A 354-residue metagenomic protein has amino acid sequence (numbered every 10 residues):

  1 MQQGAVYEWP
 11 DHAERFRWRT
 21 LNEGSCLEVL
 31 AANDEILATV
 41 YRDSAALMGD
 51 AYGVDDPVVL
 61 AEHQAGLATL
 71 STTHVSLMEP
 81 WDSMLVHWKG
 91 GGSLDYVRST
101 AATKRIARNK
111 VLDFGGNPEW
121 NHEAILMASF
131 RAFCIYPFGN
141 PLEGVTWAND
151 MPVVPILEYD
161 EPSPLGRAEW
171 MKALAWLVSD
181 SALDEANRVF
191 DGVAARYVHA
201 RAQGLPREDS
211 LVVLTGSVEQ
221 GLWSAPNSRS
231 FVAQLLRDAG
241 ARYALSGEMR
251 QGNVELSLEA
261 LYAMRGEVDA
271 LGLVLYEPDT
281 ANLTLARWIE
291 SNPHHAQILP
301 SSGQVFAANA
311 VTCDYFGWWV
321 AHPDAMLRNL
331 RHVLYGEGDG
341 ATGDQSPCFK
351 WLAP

Functional and structural regions predicted by a protein language model:
M1-H63, D339-P354: N-terminal hydrophobic or amphipathic helices and topogenic motifs
C26-D34, A38-G139: A short, structured surface patch at a secondary-structure boundary
A61-G66, E123, M127-L222, S246-G247 (+2 more regions): Extracytoplasmic substrate-binding proteins
T72-T73, S83, S93, F138-G139 (+4 more regions): Solvent-exposed coil/turn segments that connect beta secondary-structure elements in extracytoplasmic/periplasmic
M84, N149-P152, A239-G240, S301: Short, structured coil segments at secondary-structure junctions
H199-A286: Flexible, glycine-rich surface segments
Q251-T342, W351-A353: C-terminal soluble interaction/assembly domains
